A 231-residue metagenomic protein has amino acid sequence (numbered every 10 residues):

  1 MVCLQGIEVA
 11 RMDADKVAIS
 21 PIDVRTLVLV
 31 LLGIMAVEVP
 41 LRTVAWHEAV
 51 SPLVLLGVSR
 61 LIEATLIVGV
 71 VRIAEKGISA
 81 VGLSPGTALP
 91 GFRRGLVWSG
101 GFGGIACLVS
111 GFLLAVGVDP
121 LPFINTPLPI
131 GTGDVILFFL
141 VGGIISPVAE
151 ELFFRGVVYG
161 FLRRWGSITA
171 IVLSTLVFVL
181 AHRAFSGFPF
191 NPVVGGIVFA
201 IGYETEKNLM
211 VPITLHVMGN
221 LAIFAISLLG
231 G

Functional and structural regions predicted by a protein language model:
V2-Q5, M35, G57-R60, V179 (+1 more regions): Intrinsic low-complexity/disordered segments
V2-S20: Short, Lys/Arg-rich, polar N-terminal cytosolic tail immediately upstream of the first transmembrane signal-anchor
P21-E75: Alpha-helical transmembrane segments in multi-pass membrane proteins
D23-V30, P52, L56, R60 (+5 more regions): Residue-level signature of transmembrane alpha-helical entry/exit and packing/kink sites in multi-pass membrane
G33-A45, L56-S59, V97-G111, G187-P189 (+1 more regions): Hydrophobic alpha-helical transmembrane segments in multi-pass membrane proteins
W46-L56, I78-S146: Juxtamembrane helix-loop-helix connectors linking adjacent transmembrane helices in multi-pass membrane enzymes
V70-I78, G202-E206: Structural signal for the C-terminal ends of transmembrane alpha-helices and the immediately following loop
G103-C107, T132-G231: Transmembrane helix-loop-helix hairpins at the membrane interface of multi-pass integral membrane proteins
